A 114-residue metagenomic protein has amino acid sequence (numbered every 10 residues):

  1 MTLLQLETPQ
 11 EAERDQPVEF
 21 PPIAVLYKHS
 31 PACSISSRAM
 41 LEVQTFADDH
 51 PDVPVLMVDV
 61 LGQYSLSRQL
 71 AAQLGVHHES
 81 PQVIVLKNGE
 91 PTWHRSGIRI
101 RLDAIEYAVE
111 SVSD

Functional and structural regions predicted by a protein language model:
M1-I23, D114: N-terminal leader/targeting and pre-domain segments
D15-D49: Local sequence-structure signature of Cys/Sec-based thiol-disulfide redox active-site neighborhoods
P22, H78-E79: Short, small/polar residue-rich loop motifs at catalytic or cofactor-binding pockets
K28, D52-Q69: Thiol-based oxidoreductase modules, predominantly thioredoxin-like and allied folds used for disulfide exchange
R38-A39, L66, G97: Residues at alpha-helix caps and immediate loop-helix transition turns in enzyme cores, especially N- and C-cap
Q73-L74: Short, hinge-like loop/turn segments at secondary-structure boundaries
E79, V85-D114: Non-catalytic, surface beta->alpha helical segment in thiol-disulfide oxidoreductase systems
